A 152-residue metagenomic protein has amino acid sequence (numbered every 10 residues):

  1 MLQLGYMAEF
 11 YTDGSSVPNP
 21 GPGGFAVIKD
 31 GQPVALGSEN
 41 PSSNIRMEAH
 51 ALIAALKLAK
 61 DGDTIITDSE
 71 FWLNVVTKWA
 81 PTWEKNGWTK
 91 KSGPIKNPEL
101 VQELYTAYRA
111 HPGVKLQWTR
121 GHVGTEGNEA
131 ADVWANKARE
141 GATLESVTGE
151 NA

Functional and structural regions predicted by a protein language model:
L2-R46, H50, A54-D61, D132-V133 (+2 more regions): RNase H-like nuclease fold core
Y6, F10-P22, V34, A54-A130: RNase H catalytic domain
